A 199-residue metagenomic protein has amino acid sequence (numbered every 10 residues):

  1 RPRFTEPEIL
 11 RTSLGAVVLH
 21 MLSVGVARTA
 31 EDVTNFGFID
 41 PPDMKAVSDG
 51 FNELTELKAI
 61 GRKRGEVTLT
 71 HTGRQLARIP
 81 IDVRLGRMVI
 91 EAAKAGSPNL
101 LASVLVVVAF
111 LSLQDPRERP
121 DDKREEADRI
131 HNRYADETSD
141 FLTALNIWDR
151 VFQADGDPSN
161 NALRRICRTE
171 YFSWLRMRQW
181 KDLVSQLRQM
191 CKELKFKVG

Functional and structural regions predicted by a protein language model:
R1-G199: Second RecA-like catalytic domain
